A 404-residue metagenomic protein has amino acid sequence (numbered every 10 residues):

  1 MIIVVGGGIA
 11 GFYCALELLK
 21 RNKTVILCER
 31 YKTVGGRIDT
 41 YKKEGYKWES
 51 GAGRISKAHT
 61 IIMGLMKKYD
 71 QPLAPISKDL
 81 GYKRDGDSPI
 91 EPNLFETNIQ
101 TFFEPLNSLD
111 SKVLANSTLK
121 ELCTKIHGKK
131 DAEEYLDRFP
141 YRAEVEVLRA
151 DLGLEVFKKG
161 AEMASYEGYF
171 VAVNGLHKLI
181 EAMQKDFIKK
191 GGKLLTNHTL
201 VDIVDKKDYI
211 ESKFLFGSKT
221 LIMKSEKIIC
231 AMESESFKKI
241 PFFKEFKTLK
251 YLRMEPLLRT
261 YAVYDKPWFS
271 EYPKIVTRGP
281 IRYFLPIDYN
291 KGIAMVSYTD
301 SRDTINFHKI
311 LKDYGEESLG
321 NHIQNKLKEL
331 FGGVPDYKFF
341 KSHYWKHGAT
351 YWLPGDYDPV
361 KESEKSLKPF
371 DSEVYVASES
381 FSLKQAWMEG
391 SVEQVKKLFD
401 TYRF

Functional and structural regions predicted by a protein language model:
M1-L27: N-terminal Rossmann-like FAD-binding beta1-loop-alpha1 element of flavoenzymes
L19-K43: Glycine-rich FAD pyrophosphate-binding loop
E44-S111: Dinucleotide-binding Rossmann-like beta1-alpha1 core, especially the glycine-rich loop that anchors the ADP
I62-R84, K130-D137, F269-V276, S366: A short alpha-helix-loop-beta-strand transition element characteristic of N-terminal alpha/beta dinucleotide-binding
N107-Y209, A231, S236, P241: Active-site/ligand-binding neighborhood in enzyme catalytic cores
V204-D205, F214-Y272, G333: Central helical "cap/lid" subdomain
M254-H308: Active-site substrate-recognition segment that forms the wall of the catalytic cavity or substrate channel
L285-F404: Conserved flavin/dinucleotide-binding core of flavoenzymes
